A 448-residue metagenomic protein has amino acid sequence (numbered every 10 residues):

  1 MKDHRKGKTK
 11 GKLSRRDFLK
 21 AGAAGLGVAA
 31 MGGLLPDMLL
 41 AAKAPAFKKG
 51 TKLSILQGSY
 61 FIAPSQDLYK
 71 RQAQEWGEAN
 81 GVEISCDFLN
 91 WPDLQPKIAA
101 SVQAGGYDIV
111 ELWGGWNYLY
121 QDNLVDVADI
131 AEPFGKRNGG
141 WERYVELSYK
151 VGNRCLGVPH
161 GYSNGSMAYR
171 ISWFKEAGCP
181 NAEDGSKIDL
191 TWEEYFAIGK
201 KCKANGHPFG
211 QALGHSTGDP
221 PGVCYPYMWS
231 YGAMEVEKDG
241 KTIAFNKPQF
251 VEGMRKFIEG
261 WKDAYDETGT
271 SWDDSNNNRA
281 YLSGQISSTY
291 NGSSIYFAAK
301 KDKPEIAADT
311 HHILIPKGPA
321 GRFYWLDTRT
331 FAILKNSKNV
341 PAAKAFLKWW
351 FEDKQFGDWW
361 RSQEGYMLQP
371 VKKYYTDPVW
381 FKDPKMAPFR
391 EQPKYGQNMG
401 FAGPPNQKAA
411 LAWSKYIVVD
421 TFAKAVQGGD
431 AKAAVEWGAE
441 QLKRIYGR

Functional and structural regions predicted by a protein language model:
M1-D17: N-terminal secretory signal peptides
A44-F47, L112-S166, F196, V223 (+2 more regions): Hinge/lid segment of periplasmic solute-binding proteins
A44-K48, A128-E142, E183-I188, Q211-L213 (+4 more regions): Short, solvent-exposed loop/beta-turn-alpha elements that line the ligand-binding surface or hinge of extracytoplasmic
F47, K52, T310-I313, S362-D420 (+1 more regions): Long, aromatic- and glycine/proline-rich binding clefts that accommodate carbohydrate-like moieties
K49-F61, E83-D87, I109: Short, well-ordered beta-strand elements
R71-R143, K150-G157, S172, E176-A182 (+4 more regions): Extracytoplasmic "Venus flytrap"/periplasmic binding protein-like
G152-H160, G165, E193-I243, Q249 (+1 more regions): Extracytoplasmic/periplasmic solute-binding protein
E194-C202, D239-S271, I315: Glycine-centered hinge/linker elements that transmit conformational signals in sensory and ligand-binding systems
